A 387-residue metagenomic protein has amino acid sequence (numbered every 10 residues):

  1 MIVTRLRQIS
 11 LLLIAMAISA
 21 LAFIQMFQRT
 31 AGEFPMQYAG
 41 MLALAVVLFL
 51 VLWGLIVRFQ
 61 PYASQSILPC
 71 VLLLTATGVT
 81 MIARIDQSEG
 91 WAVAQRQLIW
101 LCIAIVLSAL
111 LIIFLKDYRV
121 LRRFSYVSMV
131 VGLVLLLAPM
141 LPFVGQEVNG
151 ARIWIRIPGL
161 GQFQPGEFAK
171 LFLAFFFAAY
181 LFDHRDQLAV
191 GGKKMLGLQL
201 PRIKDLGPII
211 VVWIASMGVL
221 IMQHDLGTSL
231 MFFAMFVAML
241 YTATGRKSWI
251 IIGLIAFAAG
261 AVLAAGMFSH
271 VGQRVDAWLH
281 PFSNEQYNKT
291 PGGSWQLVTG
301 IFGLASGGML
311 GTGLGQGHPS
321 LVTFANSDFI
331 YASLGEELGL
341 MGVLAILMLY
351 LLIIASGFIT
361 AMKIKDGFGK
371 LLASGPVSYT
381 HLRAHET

Functional and structural regions predicted by a protein language model:
I2-A45, L50-Q223, E386: Membrane-helix boundary/helix-loop-helix interface segments in multi-pass membrane proteins
M41, C70-V71, G253, S320 (+1 more regions): Alpha-helical transmembrane segments of multi-pass membrane proteins, especially transporters and channels
L44-L48, I103-A104, G339-A355: Hydrophobic alpha-helical transmembrane segments
L50-V51, F176, G266-H270, L352-I359: Transmembrane alpha-helix boundary/anchor motif
E147-Q162, W249-L344, K365-F368: Hydrophobic, glycine- and aromatic-enriched re-entrant/interface helices and adjoining loop segments
G191-D205, F358-S378: Membrane-interface helix-loop-helix junctions at transmembrane boundaries of multi-pass membrane enzymes, predominantly
L206-G266: Hydrophobic alpha-helical segments of polytopic membrane proteins
T380, A384-T387: Conserved small/polar residues in nucleotide/adenosyl-binding loops
